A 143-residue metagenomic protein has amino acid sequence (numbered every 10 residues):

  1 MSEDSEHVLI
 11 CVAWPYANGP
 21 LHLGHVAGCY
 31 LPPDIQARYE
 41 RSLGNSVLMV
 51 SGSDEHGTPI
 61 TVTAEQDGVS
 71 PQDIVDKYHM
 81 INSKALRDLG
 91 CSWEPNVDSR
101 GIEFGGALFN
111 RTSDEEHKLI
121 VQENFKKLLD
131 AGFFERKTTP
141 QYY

Functional and structural regions predicted by a protein language model:
S2-Y143: N-terminal, positively charged nucleic-acid-binding surface of large information/translation enzymes
